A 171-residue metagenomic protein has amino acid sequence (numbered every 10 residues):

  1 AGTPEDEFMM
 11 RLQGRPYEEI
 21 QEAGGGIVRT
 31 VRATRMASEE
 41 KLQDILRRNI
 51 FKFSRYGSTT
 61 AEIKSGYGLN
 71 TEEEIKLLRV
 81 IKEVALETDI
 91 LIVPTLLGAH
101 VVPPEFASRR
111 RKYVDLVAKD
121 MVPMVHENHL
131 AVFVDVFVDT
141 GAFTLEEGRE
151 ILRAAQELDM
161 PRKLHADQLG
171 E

Functional and structural regions predicted by a protein language model:
A1-I45: Metal-associated gating/positioning segment near the N- to mid-region
G26-R47, F51-S54, T59-L169: Metal-coordinating catalytic core of metallo-dependent amide/deamination hydrolases
